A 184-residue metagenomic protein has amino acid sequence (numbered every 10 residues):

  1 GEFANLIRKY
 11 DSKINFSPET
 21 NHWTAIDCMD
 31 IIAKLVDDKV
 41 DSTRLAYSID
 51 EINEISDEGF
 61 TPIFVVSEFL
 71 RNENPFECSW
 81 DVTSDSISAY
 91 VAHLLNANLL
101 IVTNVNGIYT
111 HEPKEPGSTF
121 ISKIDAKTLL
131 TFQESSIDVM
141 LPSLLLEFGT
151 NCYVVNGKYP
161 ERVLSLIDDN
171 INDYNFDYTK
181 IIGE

Functional and structural regions predicted by a protein language model:
G1-E184: C-terminal catalytic "cap/lid" subdomain
